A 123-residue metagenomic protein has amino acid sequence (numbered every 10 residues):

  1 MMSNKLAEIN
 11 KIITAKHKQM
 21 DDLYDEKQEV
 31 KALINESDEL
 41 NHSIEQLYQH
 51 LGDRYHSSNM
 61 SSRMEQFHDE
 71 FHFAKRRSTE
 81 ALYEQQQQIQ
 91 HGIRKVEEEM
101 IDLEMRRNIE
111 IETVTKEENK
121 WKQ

Functional and structural regions predicted by a protein language model:
M1-Q123: Charge-rich amphipathic alpha-helical interaction elements
